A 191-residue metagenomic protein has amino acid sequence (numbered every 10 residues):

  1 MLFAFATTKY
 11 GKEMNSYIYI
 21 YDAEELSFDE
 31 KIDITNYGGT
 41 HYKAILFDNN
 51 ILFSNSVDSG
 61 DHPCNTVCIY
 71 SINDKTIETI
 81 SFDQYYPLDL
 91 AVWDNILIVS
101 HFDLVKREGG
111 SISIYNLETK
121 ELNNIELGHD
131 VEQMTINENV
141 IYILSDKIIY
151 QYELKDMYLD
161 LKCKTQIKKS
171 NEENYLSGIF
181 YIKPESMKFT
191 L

Functional and structural regions predicted by a protein language model:
F3-F5, F53-S54, V99-H101, I143: Residue position within the beta-strands of beta-propeller blades
Y10-I20, G60-C68, K106-S113, D146-E153: Structural motif
M14, D22, F47-D48, P63 (+7 more regions): Short loop/turn segments that connect beta-strands within the blades of beta-propeller domains, predominantly WD40
D22-L26, S71-K75, N116-K120, L154-M157: Short loop/turn segments that connect beta-strands within beta-propeller blades
S27-T35, K75-S81, K120-E126, D160-K168: A short beta-strand motif characteristic of beta-propeller blades
N36-D48, F82-D94, L127-N139, K169-F189: Repeated scaffold domains used in trafficking and secretory/extracellular systems, primarily beta-propellers
I80-M157: Intrinsically disordered, low-complexity segments enriched in Gly and acidic/Ser/Thr residues that form flexible
L144-L191: Blade-level signature of beta-propeller repeat domains, shared across WD40, Kelch, NHL, RCC1 and BNR/Asp-box propellers
